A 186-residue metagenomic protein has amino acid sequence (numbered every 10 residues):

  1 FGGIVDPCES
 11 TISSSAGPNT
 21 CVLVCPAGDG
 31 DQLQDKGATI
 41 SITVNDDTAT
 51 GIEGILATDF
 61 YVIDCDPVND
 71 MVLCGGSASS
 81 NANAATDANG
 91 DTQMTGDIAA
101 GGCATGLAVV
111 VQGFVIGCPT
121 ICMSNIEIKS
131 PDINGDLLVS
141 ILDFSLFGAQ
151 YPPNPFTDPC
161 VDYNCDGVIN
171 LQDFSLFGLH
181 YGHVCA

Functional and structural regions predicted by a protein language model:
F1-S41, D46-T58, I63-A186: Cellulosome-associated attachment modules in secreted, modular CAZymes
